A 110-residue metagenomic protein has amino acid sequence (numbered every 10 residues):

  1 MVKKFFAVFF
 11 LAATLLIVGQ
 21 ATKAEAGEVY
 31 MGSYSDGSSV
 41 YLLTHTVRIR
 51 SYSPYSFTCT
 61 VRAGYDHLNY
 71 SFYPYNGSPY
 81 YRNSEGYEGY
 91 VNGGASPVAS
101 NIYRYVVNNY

Functional and structural regions predicted by a protein language model:
M1-F9: Bacterial N-terminal signal peptides that target proteins for export
V8, L15-K23: C-terminal segment of classical bacterial N-terminal signal peptides
A21-N69, Y73-Y110: N-terminal secretory-pathway/extracellular module detecting exported/lumenal segments and adjacent signal-anchor/first
